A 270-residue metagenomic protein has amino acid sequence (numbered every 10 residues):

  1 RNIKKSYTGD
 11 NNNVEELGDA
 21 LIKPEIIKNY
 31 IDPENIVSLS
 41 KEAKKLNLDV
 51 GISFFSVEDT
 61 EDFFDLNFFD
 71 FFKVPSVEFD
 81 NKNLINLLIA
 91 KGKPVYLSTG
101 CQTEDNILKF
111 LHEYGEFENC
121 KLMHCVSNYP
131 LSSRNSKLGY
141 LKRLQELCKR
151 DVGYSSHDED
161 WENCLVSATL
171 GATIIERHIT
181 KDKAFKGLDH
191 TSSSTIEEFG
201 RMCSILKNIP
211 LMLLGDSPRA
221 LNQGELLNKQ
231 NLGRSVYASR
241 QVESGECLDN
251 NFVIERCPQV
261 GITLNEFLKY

Functional and structural regions predicted by a protein language model:
R1-Y270: Catalytic cores and adjacent flexible loops of soluble metabolic enzymes that perform enolate/carbanion chemistry on
